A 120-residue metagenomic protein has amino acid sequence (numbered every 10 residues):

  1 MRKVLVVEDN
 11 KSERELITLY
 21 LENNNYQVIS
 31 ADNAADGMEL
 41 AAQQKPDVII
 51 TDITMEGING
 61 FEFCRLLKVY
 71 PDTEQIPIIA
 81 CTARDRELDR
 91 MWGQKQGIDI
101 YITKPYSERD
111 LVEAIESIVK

Functional and structural regions predicted by a protein language model:
E8: Conserved acidic carboxylate
R14, E56-G57, R65, E74 (+1 more regions): The feature encodes the CheY-like receiver
E15-N23: Charged docking surfaces used in two-component/phosphorelay signaling
N25-D32, L40: Short hydrophobic/Thr-rich beta-strand motif most characteristic of the beta2 strand and flanking loop of CheY-like
Q44-I50: Active-site beta3 strand of CheY-like receiver
Y106-E116: C-terminal output helix
